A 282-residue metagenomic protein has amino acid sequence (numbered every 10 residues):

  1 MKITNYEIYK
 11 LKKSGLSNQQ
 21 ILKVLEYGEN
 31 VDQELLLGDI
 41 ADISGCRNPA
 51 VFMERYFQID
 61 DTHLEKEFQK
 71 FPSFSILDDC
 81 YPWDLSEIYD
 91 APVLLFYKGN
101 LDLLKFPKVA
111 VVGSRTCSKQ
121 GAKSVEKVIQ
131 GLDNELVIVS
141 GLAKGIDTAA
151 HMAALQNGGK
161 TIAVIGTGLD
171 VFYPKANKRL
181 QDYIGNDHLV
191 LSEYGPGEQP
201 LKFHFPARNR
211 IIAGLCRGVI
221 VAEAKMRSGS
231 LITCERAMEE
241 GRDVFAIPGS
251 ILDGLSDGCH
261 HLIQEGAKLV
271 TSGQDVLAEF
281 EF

Functional and structural regions predicted by a protein language model:
M1-K123: Short, positively charged patches
K2-N5, I76-F282: Glycine-biased, small-residue-rich flexible motifs in mid-sequence functional cores and linkers
